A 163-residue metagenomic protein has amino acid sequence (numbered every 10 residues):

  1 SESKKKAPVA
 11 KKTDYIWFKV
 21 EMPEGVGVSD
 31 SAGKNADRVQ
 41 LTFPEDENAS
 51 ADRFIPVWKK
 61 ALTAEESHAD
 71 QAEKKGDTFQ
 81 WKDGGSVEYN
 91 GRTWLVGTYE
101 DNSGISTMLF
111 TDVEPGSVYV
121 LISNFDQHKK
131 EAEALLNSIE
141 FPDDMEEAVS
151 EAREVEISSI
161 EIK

Functional and structural regions predicted by a protein language model:
S1, I16-F18, G91: Acidic, proline/serine/threonine- and glycine-rich low-complexity intrinsically disordered segments
S1-A7: N-terminal, intrinsically disordered, polar/charged segments of Gram-positive cell-envelope systems that serve as
V9-K11: Terminal, regulation- and interaction-focused segments at domain boundaries
D14-A69, E100-S103, K163: Secretory pathway targeting signatures of secreted, lumenal, and periplasmic proteins
F18-V28, P115-K163: Surface-exposed amphipathic alpha-helical segments
A32, A36, A69-G116, E156-K163: Signature of long, low-cysteine stretches enriched in small and polar/charged residues
I55, L95, V118-V120: Surface-exposed aromatic
V57-G76, K129-F141: Surface-exposed flexible segments
